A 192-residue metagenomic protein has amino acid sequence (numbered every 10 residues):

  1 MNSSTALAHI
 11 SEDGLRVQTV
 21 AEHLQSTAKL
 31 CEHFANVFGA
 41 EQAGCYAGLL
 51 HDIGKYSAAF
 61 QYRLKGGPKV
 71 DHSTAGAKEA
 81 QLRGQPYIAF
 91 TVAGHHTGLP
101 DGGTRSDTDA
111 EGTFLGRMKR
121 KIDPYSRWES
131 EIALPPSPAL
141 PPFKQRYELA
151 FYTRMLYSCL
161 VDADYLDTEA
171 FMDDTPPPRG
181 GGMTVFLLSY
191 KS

Functional and structural regions predicted by a protein language model:
M1-K191: Accessory nucleic-acid engagement/destabilization modules that flank
